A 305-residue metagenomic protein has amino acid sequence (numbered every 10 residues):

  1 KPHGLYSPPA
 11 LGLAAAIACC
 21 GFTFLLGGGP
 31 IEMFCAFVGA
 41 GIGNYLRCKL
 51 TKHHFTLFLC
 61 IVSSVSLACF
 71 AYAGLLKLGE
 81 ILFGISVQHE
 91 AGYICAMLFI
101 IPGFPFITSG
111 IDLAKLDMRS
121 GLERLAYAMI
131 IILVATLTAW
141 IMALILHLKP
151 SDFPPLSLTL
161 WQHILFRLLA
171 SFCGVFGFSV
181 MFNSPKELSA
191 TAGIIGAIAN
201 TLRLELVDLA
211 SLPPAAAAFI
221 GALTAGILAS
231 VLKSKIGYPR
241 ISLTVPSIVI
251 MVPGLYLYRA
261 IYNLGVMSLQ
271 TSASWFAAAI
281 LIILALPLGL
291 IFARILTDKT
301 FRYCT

Functional and structural regions predicted by a protein language model:
K1-Y6, D152, L156-W161, K299-T305: Intrinsically disordered, low-complexity non-transmembrane regions of multi-pass membrane transporters
L5-I107, F182, K186: Core alpha-helical transmembrane segments of integral membrane proteins
G12-I17, F37-Y45, S66, L168-G174 (+2 more regions): Hydrophobic alpha-helical segments embedded in the membrane of multi-pass proteins
G21-L26, I42-T51, L67, A71-E80 (+8 more regions): Alpha-helical membrane-inserting segments
L25-G39, Q88-P102, P154-A170, A210-T224 (+1 more regions): Structural signature of hydrophobic alpha-helical transmembrane segments
G79-Q88, L146-L160, N263-S274: Membrane-interface helix termini and inter-helical loops of multi-pass transporters
G92-M97, T108-I132, Q162, L188-T305: C-terminal transmembrane helix-loop-helix hairpin of multi-pass membrane proteins
F99-I107, Y127-L209: Generic multipass alpha-helical transmembrane bundles of integral membrane proteins
